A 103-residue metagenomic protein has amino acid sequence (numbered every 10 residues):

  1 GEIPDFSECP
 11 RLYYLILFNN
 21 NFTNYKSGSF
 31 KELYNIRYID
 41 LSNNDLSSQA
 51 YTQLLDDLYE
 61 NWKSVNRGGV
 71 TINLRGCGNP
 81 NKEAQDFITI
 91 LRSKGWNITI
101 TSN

Functional and structural regions predicted by a protein language model:
E2-E8, G28-E32, Q53, D57 (+1 more regions): C-terminal per-repeat helix/turn "cap" of leucine-rich repeat
C9, N20, L33, N44 (+1 more regions): Conserved "Asn-ladder"/turn position within leucine-rich repeats
C9-L12, F22-T23, L33-I36, N61-G69: Conserved hydrophobic position(s) of the canonical leucine-rich repeat
F22, K26-S27, A50-Y51: Short glycine/acidic-rich loop motifs that flank beta-strands on beta-rich extracellular proteins
E32-S48: Acidic/glycine-enriched edge-of-secondary-structure segments
Q49-D57, W62-N103: Membrane-proximal C-terminal cap and juxtamembrane stalk of leucine-rich repeat ectodomains
